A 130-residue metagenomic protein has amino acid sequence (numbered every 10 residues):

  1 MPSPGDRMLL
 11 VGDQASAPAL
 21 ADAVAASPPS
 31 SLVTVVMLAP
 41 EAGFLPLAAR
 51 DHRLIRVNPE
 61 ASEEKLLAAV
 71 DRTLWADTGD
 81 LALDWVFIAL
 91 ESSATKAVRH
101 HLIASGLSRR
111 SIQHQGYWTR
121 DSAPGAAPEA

Functional and structural regions predicted by a protein language model:
M1-A130: Extended, composition-driven regions rather than compact fold-specific motifs
